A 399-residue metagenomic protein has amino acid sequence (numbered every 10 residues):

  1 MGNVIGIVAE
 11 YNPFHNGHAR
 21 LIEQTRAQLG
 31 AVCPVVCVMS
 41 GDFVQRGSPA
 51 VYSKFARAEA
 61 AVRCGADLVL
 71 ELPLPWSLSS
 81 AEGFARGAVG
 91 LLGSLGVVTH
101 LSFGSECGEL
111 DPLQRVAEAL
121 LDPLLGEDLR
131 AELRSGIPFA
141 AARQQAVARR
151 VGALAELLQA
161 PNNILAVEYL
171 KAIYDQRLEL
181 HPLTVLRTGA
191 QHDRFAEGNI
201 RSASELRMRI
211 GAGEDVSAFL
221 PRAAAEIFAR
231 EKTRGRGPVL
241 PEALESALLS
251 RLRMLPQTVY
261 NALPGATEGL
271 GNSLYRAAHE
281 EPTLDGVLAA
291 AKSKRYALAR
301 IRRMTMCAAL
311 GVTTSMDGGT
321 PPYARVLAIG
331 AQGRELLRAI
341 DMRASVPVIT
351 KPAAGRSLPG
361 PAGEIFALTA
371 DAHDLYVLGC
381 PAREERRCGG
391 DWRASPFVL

Functional and structural regions predicted by a protein language model:
M1-R57: N-terminal catalytic cores of NTP/NDP-binding nucleotidyl/phosphoryl-transfer enzymes
N3, C33, D67, V98-T99: Conserved acidic residues
A9, V44-Q45, A61, P75-W76 (+1 more regions): Short, contiguous strand/loop micro-motifs
R26-G30, V62, L92-G93, Y174: N-terminal cationic-hydrophobic initiation segments that often serve targeting/anchoring roles
A50-K54, V62, A81, A85: Generic structural signal for well-ordered secondary structure
A58-P73: A glycine-rich helix N-cap at a beta->alpha junction
E71-L399: Active-site cores that bind ATP or allylic diphosphates and position pyrophosphate for catalysis
